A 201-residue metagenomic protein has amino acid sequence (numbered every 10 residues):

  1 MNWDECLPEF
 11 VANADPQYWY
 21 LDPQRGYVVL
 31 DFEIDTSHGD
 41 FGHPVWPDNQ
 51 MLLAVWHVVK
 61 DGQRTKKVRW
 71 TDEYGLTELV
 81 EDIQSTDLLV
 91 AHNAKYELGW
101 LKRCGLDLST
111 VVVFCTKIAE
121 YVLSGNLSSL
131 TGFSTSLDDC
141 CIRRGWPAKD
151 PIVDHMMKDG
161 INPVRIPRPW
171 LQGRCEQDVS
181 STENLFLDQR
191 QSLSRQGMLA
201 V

Functional and structural regions predicted by a protein language model:
M1-F32, T36: N-terminal accessory regions of nucleic-acid-interacting proteins
M1-L7, S192-V201: Acidic two-metal-ion nuclease catalytic site recognized across multiple nuclease folds, prominently DnaQ/RNase D-T
D15-Q17, D40-H43, E78-L79: Short secondary-structure capping/turn segments at boundaries of alpha-helices and beta-strands
Y20-Q24, E81-T86: Flexible, charged surface loops at secondary-structure boundaries
L21, V45-D48: A short catalytic or substrate-binding loop motif that flags glycine-/basic-rich loops and adjacent residues that bind
D31-H38, H43-W46, N93: Ser/Thr-glycine-rich phosphate-binding loops at phosphate-binding pockets of nucleotides, nucleotide cofactors
N49-M51, W56, K60-V80, D87-G197: Active-site-proximal helix-loop-helix substrate-binding element of RNase H-like nuclease domains
